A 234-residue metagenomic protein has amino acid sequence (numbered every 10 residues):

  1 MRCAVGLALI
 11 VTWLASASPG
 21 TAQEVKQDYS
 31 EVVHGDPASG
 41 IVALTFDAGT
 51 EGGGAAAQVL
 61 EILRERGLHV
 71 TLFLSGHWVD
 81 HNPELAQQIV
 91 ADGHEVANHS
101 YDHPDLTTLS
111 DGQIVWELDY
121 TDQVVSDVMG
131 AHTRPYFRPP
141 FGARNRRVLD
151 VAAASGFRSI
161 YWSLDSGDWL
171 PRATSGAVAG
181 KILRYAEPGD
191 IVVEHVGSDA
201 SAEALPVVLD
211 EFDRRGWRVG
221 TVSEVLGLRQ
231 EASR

Functional and structural regions predicted by a protein language model:
M1-T45, A57-T71, E187-R234: Terminal accessory/targeting
E24-L109, Q113, E117-V128, T133-R134 (+2 more regions): Active-site beta->alpha N-cap acidic-glycine motif
A43-T45, N98-S100, I160-S166, D190-H195: Short beta-strands and strand-loop turn motifs
G49, S75-H77, Y101, P140-G142 (+3 more regions): Active-site beta-loop-alpha junctions enriched in small/polar residues
Q58-E61, E84, Q88, W116 (+5 more regions): Alpha-helical scaffolding segments of alpha/beta enzyme cores, especially the outer helices of TIM-barrel or partial
D111-W116, G176, L183, D199-A202: Non-membrane alpha-helical structural segments and their capping/turn regions in soluble enzymes
D127-R144, V148-A152: Basic- and aromatic-lined ligand-binding clefts that recognize polyanionic substrates
A143-Y185, W217-L228: His/Asp/Glu-enriched short active-site or ligand-binding loop at hydrolase and phosphoryl-transfer sites
